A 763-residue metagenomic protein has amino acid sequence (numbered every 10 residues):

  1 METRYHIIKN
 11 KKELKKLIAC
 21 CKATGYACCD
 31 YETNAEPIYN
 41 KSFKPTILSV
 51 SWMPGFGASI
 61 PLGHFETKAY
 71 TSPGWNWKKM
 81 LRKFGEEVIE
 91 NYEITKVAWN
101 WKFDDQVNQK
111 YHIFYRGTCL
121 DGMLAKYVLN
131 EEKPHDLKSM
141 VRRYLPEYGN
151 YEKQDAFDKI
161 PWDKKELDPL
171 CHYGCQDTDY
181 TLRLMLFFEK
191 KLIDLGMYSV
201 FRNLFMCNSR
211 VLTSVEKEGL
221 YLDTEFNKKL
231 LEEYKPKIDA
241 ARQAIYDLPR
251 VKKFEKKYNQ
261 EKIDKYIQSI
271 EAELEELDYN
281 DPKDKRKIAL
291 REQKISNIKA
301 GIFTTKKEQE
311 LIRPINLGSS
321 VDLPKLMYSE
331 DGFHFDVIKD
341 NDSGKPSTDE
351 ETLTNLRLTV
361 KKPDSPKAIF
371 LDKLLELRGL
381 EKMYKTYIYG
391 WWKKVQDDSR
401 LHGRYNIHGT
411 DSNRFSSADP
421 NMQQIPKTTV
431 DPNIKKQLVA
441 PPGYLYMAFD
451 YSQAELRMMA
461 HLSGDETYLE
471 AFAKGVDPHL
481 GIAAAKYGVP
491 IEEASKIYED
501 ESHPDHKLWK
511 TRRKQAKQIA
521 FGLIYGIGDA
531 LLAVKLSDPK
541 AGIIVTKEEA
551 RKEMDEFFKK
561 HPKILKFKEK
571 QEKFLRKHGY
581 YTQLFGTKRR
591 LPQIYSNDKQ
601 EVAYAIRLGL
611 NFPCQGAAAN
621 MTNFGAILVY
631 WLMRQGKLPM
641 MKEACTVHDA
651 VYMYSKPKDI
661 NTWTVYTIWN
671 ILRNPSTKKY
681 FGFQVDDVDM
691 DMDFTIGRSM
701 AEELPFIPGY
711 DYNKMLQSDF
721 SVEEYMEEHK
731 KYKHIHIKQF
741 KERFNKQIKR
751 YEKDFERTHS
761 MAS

Functional and structural regions predicted by a protein language model:
M1-S763: Conserved catalytic core of nucleotide polymerization and phosphodiester-bond processing enzymes
